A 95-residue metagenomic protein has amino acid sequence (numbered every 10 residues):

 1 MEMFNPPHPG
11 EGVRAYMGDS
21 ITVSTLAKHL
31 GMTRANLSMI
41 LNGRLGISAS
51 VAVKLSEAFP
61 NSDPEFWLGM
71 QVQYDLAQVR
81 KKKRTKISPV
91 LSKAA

Functional and structural regions predicted by a protein language model:
M1-T22, E65, G69: A short, Lys/Arg-rich alpha-helix, primarily the initiator
V23, R34, S48-A52: Helix-turn-helix DNA-binding elements, focusing on the entry/boundary residues of the two helices that contact DNA
T25-K28, L37: Short alpha-helical "recognition helix" segments of helix-turn-helix
R44-A58: Short, basic-rich loop-to-helix N-cap that marks the start of a DNA-contacting helix
E65-A95: Short, charged recognition helix plus adjacent turn of helix-turn-helix-like nucleic-acid-binding domains
